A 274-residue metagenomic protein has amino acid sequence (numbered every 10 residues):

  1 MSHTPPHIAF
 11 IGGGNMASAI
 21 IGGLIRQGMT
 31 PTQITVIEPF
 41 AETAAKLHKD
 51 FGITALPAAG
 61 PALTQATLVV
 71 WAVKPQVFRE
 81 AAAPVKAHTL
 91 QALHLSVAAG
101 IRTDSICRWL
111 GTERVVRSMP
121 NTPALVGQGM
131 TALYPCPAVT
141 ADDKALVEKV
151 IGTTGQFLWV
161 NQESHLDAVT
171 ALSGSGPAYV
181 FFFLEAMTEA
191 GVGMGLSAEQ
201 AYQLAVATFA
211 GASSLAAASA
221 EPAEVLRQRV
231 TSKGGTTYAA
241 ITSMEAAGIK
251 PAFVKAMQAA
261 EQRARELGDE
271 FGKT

Functional and structural regions predicted by a protein language model:
M1-A58, W109, G129, V192-G193: NAD(P)+-binding Rossmann beta1-loop-alpha1 motif at the extreme N-terminus of oxidoreductases
S2-H3, V206-T274: NAD(P)-dependent Rossmann-like dehydrogenase/reductase catalytic/cofactor-binding core
I21, A41, F51, A59-L133 (+1 more regions): Rossmann-like NAD(P)(H) cofactor-binding subdomain of soluble oxidoreductases
P31-I34, Q91-A92, R114, E199: Short acidic capping loops at alpha-helix termini that bridge into adjacent secondary structure
I34, A44, A62, S197-L204 (+2 more regions): Small-residue helix-packing motif on alpha-helices
W109-R114, M130-A168, F181-A218: Internal alpha-helical scaffold of NAD(P)-dependent oxidoreductase catalytic cores
V115, H165-A171, A223-Q228: Short pre-catalytic strand/loop immediately N-terminal to key active-site residues, enriched for Gly-Thr
